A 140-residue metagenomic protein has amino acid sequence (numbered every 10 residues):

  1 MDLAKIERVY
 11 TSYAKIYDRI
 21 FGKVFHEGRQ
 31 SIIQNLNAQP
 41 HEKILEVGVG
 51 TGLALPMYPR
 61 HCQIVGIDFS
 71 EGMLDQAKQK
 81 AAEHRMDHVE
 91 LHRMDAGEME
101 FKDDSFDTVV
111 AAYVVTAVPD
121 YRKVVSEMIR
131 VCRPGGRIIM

Functional and structural regions predicted by a protein language model:
M1-P40, L53-A54, Q76: Conserved class I S-adenosyl-L-methionine
K43, Q63, G135-R137: Short glycine-centered segments of the SAM/dcSAM-binding site in methyltransferase folds
L45-E98: Class I SAM-dependent methyltransferase SAM/SAH-binding core
G97-V109: A short acidic, Gly/Pro-enriched loop at the edge of an enzyme's catalytic core that lines a small-molecule cofactor
T108-D120: A short SAM/SAH-binding and catalytic strip from SAM-dependent methyltransferases
R122-R137: A short glycine-rich, Lys/Arg-flanked "PGG" loop and its adjoining helix->strand segment in the class I
